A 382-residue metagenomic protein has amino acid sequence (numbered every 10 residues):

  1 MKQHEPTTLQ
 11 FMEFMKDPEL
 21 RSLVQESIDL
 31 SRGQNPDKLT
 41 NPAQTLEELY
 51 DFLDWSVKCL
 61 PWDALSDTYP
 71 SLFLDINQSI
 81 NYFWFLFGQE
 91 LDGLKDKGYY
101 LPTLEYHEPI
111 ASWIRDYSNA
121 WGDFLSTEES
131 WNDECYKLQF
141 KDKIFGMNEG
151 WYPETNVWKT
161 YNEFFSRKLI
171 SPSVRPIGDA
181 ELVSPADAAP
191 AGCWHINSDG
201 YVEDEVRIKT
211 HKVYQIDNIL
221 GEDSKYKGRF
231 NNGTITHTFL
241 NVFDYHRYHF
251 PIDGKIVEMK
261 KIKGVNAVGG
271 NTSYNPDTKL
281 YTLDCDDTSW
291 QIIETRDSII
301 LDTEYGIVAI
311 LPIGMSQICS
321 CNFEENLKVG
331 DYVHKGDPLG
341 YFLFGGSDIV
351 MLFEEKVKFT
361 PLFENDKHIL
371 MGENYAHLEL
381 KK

Functional and structural regions predicted by a protein language model:
M1-K382: Contiguous, well-folded functional domains in the mature portion of proteins
